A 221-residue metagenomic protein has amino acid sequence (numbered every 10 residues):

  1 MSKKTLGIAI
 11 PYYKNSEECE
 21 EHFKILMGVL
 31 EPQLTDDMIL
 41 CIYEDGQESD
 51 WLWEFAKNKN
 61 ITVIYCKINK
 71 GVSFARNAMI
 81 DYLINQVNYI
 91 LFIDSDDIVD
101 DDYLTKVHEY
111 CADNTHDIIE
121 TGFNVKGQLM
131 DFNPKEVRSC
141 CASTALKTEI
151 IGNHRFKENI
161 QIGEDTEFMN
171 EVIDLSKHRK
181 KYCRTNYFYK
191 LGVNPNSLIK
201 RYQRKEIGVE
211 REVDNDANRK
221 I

Functional and structural regions predicted by a protein language model:
T5-G7, I39, E167: Cell-envelope/extracellular polymer assembly enzymes that use nucleotide-activated donors
A9-P11, C41-I42, Y65, L91: Short hydrophobic beta-strand elements that form part of the catalytic alpha/beta core underpinning NDP-sugar/donor
N15-P32: Short, well-formed alpha-helical segments that are part of the catalytic scaffolds of diverse glycosyltransferases
M27-Y65: Acidic donor-binding segment of Leloir-type glycosyltransferases
C66-L83: Glycine-rich, basic loop-to-helix element that forms the pyrophosphate-binding segment of sugar-nucleotide handling
V87-I98: Short beta-strand-to-loop acidic/aromatic patch adjacent to the donor-nucleotide binding site
D102-M130: Conserved donor NDP-sugar-binding/catalytic core segment of glycosyltransferases
F132-E206: Conserved nucleotide-sugar donor-binding catalytic segment
